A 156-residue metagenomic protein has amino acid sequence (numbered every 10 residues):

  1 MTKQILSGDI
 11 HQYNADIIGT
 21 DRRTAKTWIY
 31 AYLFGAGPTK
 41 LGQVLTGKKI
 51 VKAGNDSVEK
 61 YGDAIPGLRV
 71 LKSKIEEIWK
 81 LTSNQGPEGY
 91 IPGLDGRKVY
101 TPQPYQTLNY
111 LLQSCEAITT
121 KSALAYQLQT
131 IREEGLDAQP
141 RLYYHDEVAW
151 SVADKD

Functional and structural regions predicted by a protein language model:
M1-D156: Conserved catalytic core of nucleotide polymerization and phosphodiester-bond processing enzymes
